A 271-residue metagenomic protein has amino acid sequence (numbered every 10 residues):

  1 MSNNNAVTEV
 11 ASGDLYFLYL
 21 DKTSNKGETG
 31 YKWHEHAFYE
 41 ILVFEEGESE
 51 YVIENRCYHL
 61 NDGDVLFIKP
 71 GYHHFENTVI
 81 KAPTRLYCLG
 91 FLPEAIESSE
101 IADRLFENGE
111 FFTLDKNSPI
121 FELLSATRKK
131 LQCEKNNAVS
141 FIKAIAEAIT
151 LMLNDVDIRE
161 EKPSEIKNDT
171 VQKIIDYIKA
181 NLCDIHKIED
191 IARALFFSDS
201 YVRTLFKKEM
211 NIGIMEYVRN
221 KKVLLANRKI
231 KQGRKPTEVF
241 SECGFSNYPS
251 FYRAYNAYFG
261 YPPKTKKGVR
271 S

Functional and structural regions predicted by a protein language model:
M1-N25, V65-N136, T150-R159: A hydrophobic/aromatic-rich effector-binding and dimerization subdomain of bacterial HTH-type transcriptional regulators
M1-V65, I80, P249-S250: Generic protein-terminus/edge-of-domain signal
S2-N4, E242, R253-S271: …primarily DNA-binding HTH/wHTH and HhH modules…
E45, F121-K135, I175, K179-L182 (+1 more regions): Regular secondary-structure segments
E50, I185, G233-R234: Residue at a beta-strand N-cap/secondary-structure junction
G63, Y201-V202, F206, S250-F251 (+1 more regions): Short hydrophobic/aromatic patch on the recognition helix
E107-S118, Q132-K143, T150-A180, D184 (+2 more regions): Short, Lys/Arg-enriched, Trp-marked, Pro/Gly-tolerant hinge/linker segments that flank
D176, A180, E189, K208-N247 (+2 more regions): Terminal helix-turn-helix DNA-binding modules in bacterial transcription factors
